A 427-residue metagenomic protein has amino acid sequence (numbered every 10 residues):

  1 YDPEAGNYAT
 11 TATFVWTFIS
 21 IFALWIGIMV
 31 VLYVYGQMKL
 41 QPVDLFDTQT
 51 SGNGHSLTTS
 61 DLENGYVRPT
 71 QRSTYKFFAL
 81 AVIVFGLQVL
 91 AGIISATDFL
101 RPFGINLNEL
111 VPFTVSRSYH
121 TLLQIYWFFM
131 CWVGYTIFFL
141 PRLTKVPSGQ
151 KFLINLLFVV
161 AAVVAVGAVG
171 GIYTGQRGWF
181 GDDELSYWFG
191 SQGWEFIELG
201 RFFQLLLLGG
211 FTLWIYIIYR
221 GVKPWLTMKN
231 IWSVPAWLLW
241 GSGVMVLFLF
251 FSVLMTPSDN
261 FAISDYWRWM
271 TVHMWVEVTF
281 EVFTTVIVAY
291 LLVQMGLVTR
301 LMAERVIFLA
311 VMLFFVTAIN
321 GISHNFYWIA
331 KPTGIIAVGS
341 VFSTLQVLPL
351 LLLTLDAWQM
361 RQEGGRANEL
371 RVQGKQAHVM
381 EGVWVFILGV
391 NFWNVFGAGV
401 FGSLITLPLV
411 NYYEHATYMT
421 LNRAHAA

Functional and structural regions predicted by a protein language model:
Y1-A9, L32-F78, E184, E363-G382: Extramembrane terminal tails and long inter-domain/linker segments of multi-pass membrane proteins
Y1-T17, N53, I93-R101, V115-V222 (+2 more regions): Membrane-interface helix-loop-helix modules in multi-pass inner-membrane proteins
A12-Q37: Selective detector of the "anchor" transmembrane alpha-helix that sits immediately C-terminal
T13-F18, R68-G86, P147-A162, K229-G243 (+2 more regions): Alpha-helical transmembrane segments and their helix-start/interface "positive-inside/aromatic belt" motifs in integral
I21-M29, L122-T136, G200-R220, W275-Y290 (+2 more regions): Hydrophobic cores of alpha-helical transmembrane segments in multi-pass inner/ER membrane proteins, independent
M29-Y33, F85-P102, G170, F248-T256 (+1 more regions): Alpha-helical transmembrane segments of multi-pass membrane proteins
L110-I125, W267-V276, P332-F342, Y413-A427: Transmembrane alpha-helix entry/boundary detector in multi-pass membrane proteins
M255, A310-W393, G397-H415: Long, K/E/R/D-enriched contiguous segments that form extended
